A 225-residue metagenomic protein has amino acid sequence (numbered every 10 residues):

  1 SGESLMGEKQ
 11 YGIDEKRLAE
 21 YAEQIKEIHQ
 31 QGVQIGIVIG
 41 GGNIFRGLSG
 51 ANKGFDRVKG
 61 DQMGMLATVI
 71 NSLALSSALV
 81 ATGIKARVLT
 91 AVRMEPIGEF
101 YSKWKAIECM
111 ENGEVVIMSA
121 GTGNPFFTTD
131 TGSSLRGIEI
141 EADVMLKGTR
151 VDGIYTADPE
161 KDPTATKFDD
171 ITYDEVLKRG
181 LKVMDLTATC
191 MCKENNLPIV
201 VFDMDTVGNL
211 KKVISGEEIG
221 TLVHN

Functional and structural regions predicted by a protein language model:
S1-N225: C-terminal catalytic "cap/lid" subdomain
